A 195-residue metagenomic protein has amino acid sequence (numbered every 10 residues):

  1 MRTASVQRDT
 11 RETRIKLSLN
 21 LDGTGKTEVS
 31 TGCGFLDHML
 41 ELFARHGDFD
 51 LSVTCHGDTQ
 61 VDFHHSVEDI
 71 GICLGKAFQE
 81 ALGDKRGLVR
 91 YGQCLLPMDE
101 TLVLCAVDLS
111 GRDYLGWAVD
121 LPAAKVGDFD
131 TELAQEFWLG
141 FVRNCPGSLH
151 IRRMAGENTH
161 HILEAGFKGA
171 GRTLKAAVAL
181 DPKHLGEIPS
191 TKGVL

Functional and structural regions predicted by a protein language model:
M1-L195: Structural preference for solvent-exposed beta-strand-turn elements and adjacent flexible terminal/loop segments within
